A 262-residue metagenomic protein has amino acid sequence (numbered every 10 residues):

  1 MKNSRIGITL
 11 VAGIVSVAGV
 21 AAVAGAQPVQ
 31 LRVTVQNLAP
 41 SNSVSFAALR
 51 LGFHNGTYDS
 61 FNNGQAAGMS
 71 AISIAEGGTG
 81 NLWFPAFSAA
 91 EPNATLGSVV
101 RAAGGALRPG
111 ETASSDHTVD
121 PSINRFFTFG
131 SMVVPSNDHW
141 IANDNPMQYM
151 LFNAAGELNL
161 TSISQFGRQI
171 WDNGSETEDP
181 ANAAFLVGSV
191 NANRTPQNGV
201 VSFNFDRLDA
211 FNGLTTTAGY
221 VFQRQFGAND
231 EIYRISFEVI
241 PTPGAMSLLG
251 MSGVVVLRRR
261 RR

Functional and structural regions predicted by a protein language model:
M1-V11, P243: Bacterial N-terminal signal peptides that target proteins for export
I8-V11, V20, M251: Low-complexity, intrinsically disordered segments with a bias for serine/threonine
S16-A24: C-terminal segment of classical bacterial N-terminal signal peptides
Q27-G56, G213-V239: A long-range scaffold signal marking pre-active-site subdomains of enzyme folds
P28-Q30, L38-L160: Structured domain cores in non-transmembrane regions
F61, L160-E238: Extracellular low-complexity, O-glycosylation-prone Ser/Thr/Pro/Gly-rich "stalks" and linkers flanking catalytic
P241-R258: A short, hydrophobic C-terminal helix/tail in secreted or cell-surface proteins
R260-R262: Membrane-interface capping segments at transmembrane-helix boundaries
